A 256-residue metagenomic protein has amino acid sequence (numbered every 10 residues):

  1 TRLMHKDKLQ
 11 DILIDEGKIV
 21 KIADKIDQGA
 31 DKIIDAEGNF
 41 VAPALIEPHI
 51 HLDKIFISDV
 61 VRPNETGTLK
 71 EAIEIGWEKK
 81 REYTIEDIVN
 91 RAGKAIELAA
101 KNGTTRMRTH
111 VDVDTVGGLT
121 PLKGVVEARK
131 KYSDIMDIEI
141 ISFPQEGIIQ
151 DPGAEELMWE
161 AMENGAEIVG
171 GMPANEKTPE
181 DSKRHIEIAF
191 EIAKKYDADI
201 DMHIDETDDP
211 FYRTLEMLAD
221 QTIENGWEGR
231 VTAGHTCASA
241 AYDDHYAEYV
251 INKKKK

Functional and structural regions predicted by a protein language model:
T1-Q28: N-terminal metal-binding scaffold of metallo-dependent hydrolase/deaminase domains
R2-L3, I34-D35, G226-T232: Histidine- and aromatic-rich ligand-binding microenvironments
G17, G38, H49, G103 (+3 more regions): Divalent metal-coordination and catalytic microenvironments
D27-G67: Replace "His-x-His-based motif
P43-I55, V111, D199-T207: Histidine-centered catalytic micro-motifs
F56-I88, G165-A166, T214-H235: Active-site gating loops and adjacent loop-to-helix segments of metal-dependent hydrolytic enzymes
E71-E82, R91-T120, V125, S133-E146 (+3 more regions): Divalent metal-dependent hydrolysis catalytic cores, especially in the metallo-beta-lactamase
T120-D134, Q150-K256: Histidine/acidic residue-rich metal-binding segments in metalloenzymes
